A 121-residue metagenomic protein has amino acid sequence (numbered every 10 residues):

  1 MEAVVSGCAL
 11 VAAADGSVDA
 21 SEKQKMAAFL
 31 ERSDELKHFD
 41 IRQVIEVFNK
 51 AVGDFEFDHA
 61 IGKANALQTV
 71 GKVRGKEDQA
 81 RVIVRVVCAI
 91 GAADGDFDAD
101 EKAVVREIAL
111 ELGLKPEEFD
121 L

Functional and structural regions predicted by a protein language model:
M1-A13, S17-L121: Small-residue-enriched hydrophobic alpha-helices in membranes
